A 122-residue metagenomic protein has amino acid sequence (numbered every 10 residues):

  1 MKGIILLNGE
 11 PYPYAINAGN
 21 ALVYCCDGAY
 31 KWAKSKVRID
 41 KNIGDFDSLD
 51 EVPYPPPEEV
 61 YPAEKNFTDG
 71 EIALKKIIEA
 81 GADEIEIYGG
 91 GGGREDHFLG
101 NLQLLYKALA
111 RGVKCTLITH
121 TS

Functional and structural regions predicted by a protein language model:
M1-Y54: N-terminal beta-strand-loop-alpha-helix module at the start of alpha/beta ligand-binding or catalytic domains
Y24-C26, G44, E59-V60, T116-T119: General beta-strand structural signal in soluble alpha/beta enzymes
E58-A80: Short phosphate-binding loop-to-helix
D96-Y106: Short Gly/Thr/Asp-enriched flexible loops that form oxyanion-binding sites at enzyme active sites
K107-S122: Class I SAM-dependent methyltransferase SAM-binding "motif I" and its flanking Rossmann-like core
